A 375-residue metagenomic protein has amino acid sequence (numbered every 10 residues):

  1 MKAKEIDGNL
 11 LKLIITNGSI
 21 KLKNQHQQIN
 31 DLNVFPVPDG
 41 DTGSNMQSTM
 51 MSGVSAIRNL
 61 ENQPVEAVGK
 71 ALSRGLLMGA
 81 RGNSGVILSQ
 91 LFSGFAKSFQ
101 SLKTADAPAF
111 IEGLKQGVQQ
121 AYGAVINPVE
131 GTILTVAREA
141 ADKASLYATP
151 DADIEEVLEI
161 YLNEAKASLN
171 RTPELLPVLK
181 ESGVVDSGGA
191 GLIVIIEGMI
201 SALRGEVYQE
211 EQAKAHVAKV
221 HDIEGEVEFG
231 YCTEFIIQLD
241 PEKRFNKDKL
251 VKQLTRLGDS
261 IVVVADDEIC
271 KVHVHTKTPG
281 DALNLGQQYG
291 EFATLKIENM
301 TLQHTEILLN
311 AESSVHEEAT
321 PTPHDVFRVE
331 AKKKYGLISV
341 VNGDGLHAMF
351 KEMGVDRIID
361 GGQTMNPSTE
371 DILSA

Functional and structural regions predicted by a protein language model:
M1-A375: N-terminal loops that bind phosphate or other acidic moieties and the adjacent beta-alpha structural core
